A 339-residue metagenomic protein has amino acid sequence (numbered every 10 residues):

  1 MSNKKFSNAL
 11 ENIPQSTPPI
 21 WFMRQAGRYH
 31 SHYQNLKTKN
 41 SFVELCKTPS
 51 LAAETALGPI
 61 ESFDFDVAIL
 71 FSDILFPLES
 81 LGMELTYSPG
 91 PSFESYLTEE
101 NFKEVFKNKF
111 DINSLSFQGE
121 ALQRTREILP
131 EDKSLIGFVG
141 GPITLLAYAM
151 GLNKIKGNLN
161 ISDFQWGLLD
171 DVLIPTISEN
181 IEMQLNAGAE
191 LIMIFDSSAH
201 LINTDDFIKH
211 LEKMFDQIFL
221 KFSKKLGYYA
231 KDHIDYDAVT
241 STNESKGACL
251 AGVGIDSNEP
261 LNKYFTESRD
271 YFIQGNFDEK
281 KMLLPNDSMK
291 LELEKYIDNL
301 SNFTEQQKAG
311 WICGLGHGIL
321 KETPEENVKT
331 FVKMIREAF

Functional and structural regions predicted by a protein language model:
M1-Y87, I128, E212, Q217 (+2 more regions): N-terminal basic, low-complexity leaders that serve as flexible interaction/assembly modules and, when applicable, as
Q15-T17, W21, V67-I69, S134-I136 (+5 more regions): Structural preference for beta-strand elements that scaffold enzyme active sites
T38-A52, K156-E179, E279-S288: Active-site mouth loops of central-metabolism enzymes
I74-L85, F138-N158, A187-H210: Active-site-proximal loop/short-helix segments that contain or immediately flank catalytic acid/base residue(s)
T86-M183: Active-site-proximal, glycine-rich beta->alpha crossover segments in alpha/beta enzymes that shape flexible
S116-K133, D205-L226, E267-S268, F331-F339: Alpha-helix-loop-beta-strand connector modules within alpha/beta enzyme cores
N153-I192, T204, I208, E212-K224 (+2 more regions): Alpha/beta enzyme core
F219-F339: Catalytic-face loop-and-helix region of soluble metabolic enzyme cores
